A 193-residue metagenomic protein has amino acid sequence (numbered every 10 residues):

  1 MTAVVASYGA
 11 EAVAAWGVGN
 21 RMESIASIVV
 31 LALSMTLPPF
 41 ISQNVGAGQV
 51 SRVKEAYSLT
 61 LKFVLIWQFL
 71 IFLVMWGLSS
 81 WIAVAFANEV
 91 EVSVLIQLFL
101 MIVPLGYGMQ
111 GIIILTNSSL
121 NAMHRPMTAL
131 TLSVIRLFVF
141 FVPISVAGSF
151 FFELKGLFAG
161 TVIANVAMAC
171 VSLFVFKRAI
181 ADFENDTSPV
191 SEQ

Functional and structural regions predicted by a protein language model:
M1-I25, Q43, W81-V90, F151: Helix-terminus/linker motif at the lipid-water interface of multi-pass membrane proteins
E11-A12, P126-T128, E153-L154: Membrane-helix interface segments
A15-S79, Q110-A129: Small-residue-rich hydrophobic transmembrane alpha-helices
W16-S24, T60-L61, L100-V103, S133-L137 (+1 more regions): Transmembrane helix-bundle signature of multi-pass membrane transporters/permeases
L31-S34, V103-A122, T128-L137, I144 (+1 more regions): Short runs within selected transmembrane alpha-helices of multi-pass transporters and secretion channels
I41-G106, A147-Q193: Short alpha-helical transmembrane segments in multi-pass integral membrane proteins
